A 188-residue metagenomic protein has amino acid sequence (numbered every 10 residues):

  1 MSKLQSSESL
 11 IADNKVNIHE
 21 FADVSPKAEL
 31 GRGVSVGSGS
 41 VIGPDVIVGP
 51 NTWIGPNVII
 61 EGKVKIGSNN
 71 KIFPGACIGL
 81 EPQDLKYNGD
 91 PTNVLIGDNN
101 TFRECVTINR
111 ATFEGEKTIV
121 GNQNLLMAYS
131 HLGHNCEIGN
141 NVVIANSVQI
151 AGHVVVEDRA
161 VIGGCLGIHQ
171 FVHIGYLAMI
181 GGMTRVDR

Functional and structural regions predicted by a protein language model:
M1-L10: N-terminal acidic, proline/glycine-rich, low-complexity intrinsically disordered segments
V16-R188: Structural signal for interior beta-strand "rungs" in well-ordered beta-sheet cores of soluble enzyme domains
